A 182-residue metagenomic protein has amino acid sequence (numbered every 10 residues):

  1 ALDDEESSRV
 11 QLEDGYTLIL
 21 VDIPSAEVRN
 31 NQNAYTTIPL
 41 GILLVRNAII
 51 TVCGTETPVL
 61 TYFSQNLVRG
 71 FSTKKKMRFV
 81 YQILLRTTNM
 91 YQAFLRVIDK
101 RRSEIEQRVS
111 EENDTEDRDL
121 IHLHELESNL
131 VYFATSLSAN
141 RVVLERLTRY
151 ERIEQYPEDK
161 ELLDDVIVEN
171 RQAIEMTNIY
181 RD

Functional and structural regions predicted by a protein language model:
A1-Y156, L162-D165, E169-M176: Peripheral, non-transmembrane regulatory/ligand-interaction domains of membrane transport proteins
N178-D182: Two-component histidine phosphotransfer core
